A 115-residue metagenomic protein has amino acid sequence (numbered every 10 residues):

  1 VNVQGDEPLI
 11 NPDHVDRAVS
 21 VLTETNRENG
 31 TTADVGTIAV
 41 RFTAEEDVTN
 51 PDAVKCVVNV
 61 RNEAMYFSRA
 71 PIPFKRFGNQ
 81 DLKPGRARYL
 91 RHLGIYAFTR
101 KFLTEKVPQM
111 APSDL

Functional and structural regions predicted by a protein language model:
V1-G5: Short beta-strand-to-loop acidic/aromatic patch adjacent to the donor-nucleotide binding site
I10-M110: Conserved core of the sugar-phosphate nucleotidyltransferase
